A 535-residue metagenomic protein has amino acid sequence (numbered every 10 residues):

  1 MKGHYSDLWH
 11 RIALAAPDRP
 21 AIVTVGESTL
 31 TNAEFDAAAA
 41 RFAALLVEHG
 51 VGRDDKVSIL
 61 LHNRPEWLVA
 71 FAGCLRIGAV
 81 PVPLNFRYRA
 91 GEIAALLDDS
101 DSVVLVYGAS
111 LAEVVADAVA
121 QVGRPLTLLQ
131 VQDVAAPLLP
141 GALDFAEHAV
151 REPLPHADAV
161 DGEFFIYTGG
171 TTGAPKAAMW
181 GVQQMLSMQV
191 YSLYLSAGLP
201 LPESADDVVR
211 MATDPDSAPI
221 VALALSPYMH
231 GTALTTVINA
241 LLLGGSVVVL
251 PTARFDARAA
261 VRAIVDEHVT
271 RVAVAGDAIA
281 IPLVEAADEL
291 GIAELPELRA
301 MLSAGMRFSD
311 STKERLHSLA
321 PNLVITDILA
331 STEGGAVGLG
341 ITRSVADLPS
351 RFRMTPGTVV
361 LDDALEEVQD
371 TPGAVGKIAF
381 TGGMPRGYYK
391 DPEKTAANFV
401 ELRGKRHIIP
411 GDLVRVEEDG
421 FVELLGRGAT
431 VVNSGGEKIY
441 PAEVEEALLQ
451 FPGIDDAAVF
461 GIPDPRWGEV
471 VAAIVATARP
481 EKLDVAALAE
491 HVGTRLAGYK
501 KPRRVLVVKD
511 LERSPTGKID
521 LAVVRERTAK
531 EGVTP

Functional and structural regions predicted by a protein language model:
A21-G50, D55-R64, R89-A94: Conserved AMP-binding/adenylate-forming core of the ANL superfamily
T31-A33, E163-E203: Conserved AMP-binding A3 loop
Y88, Y107, R386-G387, A397-N398 (+5 more regions): AMP-binding/adenylate-forming catalytic core of the ANL superfamily
A149-G169, G173-A174, T213-V221: Conserved pre-ATP/AMP-binding loop-to-beta segment of ANL
G170, L243-G245, T270-V274, E285-P349 (+2 more regions): Gly/Ser/Thr-rich phosphate-binding loop
M188-A224, M229-R271: Conserved AMP-binding/adenylation subdomain of ANL enzymes
V359-T381, E418-D419, E481-V485, D520: Conserved beta-loop-beta connector loops within the AMP-binding
E366-V400, E437-I439: Conserved ATP/PPi-binding loop(s) of AMP-dependent carboxylate-activating enzymes
